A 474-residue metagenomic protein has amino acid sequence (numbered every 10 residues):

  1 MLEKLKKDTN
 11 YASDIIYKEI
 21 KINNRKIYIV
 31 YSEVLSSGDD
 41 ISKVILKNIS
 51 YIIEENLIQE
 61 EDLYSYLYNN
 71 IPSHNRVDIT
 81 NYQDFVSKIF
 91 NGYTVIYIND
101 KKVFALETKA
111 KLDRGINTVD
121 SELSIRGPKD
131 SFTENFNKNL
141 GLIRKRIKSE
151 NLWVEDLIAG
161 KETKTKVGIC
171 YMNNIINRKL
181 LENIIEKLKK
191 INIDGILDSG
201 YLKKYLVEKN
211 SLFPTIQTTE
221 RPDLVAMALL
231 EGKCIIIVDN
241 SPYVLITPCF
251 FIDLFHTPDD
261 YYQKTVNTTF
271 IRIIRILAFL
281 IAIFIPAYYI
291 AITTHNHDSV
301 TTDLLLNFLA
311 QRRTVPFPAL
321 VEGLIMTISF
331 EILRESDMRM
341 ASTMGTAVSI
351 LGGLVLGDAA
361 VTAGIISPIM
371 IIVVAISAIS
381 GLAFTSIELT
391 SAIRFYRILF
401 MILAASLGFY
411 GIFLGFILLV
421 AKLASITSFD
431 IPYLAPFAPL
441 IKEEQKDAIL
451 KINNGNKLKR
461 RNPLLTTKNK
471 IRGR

Functional and structural regions predicted by a protein language model:
M1-F284, S299-T302, K422-R474: Membrane-embedded alpha-helical signal segments
Q263, N267-F270, Q311, D337 (+2 more regions): Membrane-interfacial loop-to-transmembrane-helix junctions in polytopic alpha-helical membrane proteins
T268, L306-P318: Short aromatic-rich membrane-water interface segments that cap or initiate transmembrane helices in multi-pass membrane
A287-T293: C-terminal TM-helix exit segments that contain a strictly Trp-centered aromatic cap at the helix terminus
Y288, T301-L304, P316-R474: Generic detector of multi-pass transmembrane helix bundles and their immediately adjacent loops in polytopic membrane
N296-L309: Helix-interface capping motifs at the ends of transmembrane segments in multi-pass membrane proteins
